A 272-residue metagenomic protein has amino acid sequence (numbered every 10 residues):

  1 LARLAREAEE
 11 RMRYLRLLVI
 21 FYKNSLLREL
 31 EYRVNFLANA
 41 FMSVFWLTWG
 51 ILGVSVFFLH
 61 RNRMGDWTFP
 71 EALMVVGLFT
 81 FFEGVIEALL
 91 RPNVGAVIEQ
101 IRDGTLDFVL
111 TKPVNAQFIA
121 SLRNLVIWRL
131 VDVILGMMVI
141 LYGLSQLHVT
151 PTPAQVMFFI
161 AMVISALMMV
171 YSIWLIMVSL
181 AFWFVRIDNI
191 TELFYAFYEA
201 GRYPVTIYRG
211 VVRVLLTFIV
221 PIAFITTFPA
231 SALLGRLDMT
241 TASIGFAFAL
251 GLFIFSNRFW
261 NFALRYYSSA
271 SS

Functional and structural regions predicted by a protein language model:
L1-R11: N-terminal amphipathic/basic-hydrophobic helices that include classical n-h-c signal peptides and signal-anchor
E9-S272: Hydrophobic transmembrane alpha-helices and immediately adjacent juxtamembrane helices of multi-pass inner-membrane
